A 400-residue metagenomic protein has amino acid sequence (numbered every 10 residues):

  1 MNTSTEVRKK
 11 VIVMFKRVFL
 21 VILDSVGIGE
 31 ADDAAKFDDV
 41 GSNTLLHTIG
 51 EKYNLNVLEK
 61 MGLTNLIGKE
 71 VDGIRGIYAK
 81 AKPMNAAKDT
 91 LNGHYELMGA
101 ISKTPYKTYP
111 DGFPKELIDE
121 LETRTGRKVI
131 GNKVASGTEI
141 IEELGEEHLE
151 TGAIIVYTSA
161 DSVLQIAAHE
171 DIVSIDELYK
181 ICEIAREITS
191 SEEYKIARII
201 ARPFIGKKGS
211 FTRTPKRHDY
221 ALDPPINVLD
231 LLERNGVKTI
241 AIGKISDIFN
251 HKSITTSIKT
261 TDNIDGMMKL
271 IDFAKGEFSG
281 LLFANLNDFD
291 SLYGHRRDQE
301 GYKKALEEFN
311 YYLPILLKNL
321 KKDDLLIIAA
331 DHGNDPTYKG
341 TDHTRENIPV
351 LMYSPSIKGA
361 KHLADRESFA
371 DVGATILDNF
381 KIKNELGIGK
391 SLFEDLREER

Functional and structural regions predicted by a protein language model:
T5-R400: Feature captures the catalytic ectodomains and active-site-proximal regions of enzymes that hydrolyze or transfer
